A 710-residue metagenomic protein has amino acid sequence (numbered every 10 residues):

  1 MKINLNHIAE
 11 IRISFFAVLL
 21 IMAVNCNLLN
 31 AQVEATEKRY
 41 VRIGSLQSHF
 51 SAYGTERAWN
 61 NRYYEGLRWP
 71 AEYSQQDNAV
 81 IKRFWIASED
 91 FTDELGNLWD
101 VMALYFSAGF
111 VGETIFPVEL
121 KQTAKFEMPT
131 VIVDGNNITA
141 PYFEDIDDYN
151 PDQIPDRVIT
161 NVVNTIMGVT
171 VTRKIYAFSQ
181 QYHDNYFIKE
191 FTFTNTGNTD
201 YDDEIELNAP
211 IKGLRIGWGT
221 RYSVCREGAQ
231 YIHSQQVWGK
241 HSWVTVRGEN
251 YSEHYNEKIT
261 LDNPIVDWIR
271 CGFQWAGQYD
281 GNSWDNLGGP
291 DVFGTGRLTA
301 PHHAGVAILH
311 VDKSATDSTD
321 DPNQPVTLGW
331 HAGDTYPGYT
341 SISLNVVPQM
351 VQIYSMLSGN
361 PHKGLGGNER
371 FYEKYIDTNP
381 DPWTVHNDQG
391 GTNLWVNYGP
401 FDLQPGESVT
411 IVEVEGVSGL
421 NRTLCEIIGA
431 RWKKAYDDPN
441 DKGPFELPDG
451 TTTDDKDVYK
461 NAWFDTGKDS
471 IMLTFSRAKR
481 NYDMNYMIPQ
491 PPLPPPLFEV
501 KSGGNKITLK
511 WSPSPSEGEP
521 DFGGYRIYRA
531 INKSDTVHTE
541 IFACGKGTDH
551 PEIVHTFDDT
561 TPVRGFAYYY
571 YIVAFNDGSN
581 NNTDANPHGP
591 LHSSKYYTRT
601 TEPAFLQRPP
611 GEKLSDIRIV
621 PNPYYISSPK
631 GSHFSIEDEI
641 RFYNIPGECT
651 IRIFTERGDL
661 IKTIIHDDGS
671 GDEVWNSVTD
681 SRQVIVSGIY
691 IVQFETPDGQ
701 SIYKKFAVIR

Functional and structural regions predicted by a protein language model:
A31-P492, P496: A long-range scaffold signal marking pre-active-site subdomains of enzyme folds
N505-P520: Conserved aromatic anchor
T548, R657-I685, T696-Q700: Glycine-centered tight-turn motifs at strand-turn-strand junctions
D559-N582: Beta-strand-rich modules
N576-G611: Extracellular fibronectin type III
P609-R652: Glycine-centered coil/turn sites that cap beta-strands in beta-rich domains
G647-I661, Y690: Short, glycine-anchored, charge-dense loop/turn motifs used at functional sites
I689-R710: C-terminal tail/sorting-segment detector
